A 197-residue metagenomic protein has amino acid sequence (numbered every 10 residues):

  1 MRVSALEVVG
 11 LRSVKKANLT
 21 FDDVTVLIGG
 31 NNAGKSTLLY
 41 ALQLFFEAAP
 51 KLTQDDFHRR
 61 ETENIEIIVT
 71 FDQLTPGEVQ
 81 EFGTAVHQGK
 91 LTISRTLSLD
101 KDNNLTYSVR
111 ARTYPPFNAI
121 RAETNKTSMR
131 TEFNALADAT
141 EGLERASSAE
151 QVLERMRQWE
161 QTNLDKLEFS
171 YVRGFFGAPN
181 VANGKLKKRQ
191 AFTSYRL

Functional and structural regions predicted by a protein language model:
M1-E47, F57-H58: Pre-Walker A-like glycine/lysine-rich segment at the N-terminus of P-loop NTPase domains
R2, K15, E63-I67, G89-L91 (+1 more regions): Residues at beta-strand starts and edge strands
A5-E7, N18, E66-T70, T92-T96: Beta-strand secondary-structure signal
S13, V26, L74-P76, D102: Generic "edge-of-domain/loop-turn" microfeature
F21-G29, K51-N64, S148-M156: Short low-complexity stretches enriched in small and charged residues
D22, T70-L74, S98: Solvent-exposed residues in well-ordered beta-strands and their adjoining turns, especially edge/terminal strands
T37, D56, P76-L197: Glycine-rich phosphate-binding loops of NTPases
L39-G89: Conserved P-loop NTP-binding catalytic core
